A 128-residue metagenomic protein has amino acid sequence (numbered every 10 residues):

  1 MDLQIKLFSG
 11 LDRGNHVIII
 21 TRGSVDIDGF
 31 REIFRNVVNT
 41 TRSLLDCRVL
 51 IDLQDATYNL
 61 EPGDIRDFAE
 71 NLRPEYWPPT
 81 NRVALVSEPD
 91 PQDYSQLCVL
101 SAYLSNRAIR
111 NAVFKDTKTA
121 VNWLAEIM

Functional and structural regions predicted by a protein language model:
M1-M128: Amphipathic, Lys/Arg-enriched alpha-helical "gate/interface" segment within cytosolic domains that mediates
